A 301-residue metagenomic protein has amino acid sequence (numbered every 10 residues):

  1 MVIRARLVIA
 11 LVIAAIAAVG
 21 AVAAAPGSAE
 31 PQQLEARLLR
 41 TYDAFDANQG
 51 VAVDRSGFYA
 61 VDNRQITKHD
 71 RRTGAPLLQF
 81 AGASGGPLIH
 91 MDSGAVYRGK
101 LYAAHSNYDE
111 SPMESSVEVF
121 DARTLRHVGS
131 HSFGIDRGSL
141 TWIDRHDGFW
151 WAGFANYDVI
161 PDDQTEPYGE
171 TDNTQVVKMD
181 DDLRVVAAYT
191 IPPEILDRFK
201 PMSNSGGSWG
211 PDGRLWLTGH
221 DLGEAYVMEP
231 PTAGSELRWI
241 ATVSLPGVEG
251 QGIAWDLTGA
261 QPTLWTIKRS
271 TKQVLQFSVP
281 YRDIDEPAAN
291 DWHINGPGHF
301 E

Functional and structural regions predicted by a protein language model:
L39-D46, A81-G86, H131-D136, Y189-K200 (+1 more regions): Surface loop/turn motifs at the tips and blade-to-blade linkers of beta-strand repeat domains
L39-R64, H90-S93: Beta-strand-rich domains and repeat architectures in extracellular enzymes and scaffolds, especially beta-propellers
Q49, H105-E114, G153-D172, L275-V279: Short, conserved, GDST-rich strand-edge loop motifs in beta-rich repeat architectures
V53-R55, V96-R98, R145-G148, W209-D212 (+1 more regions): Residue-level detector of Asp-centered blade-edge/turn motifs that repeat once per structural unit in beta-propeller
G57-A60, L101-Y102, F149-G153, R214-L217 (+1 more regions): Conserved beta-propeller blade signature
A75-S115: Blade-loop segments of beta-propeller domains
E114-L125, P167-L183, V227-T232, V279-N295: Beta-propeller blade signature
E236-T258: Conserved blade-ending motifs and adjacent loop-strand segments that build the rim/top face of beta-propeller domains
